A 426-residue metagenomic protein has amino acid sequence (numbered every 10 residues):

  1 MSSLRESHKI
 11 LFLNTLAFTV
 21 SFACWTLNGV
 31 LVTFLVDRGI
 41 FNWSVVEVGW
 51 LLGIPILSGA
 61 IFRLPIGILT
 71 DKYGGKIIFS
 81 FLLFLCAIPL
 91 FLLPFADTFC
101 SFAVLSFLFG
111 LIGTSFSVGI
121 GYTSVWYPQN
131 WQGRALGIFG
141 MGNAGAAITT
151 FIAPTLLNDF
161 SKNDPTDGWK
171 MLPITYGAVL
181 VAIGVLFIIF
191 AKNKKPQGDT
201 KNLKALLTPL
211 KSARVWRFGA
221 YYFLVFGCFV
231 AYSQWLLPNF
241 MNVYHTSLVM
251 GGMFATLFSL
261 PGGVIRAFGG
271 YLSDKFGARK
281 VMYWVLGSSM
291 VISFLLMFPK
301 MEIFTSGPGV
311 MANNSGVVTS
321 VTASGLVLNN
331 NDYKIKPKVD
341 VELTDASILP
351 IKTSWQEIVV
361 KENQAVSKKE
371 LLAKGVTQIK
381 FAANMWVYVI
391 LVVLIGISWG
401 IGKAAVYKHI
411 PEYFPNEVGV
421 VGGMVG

Functional and structural regions predicted by a protein language model:
K9-D37, F41, T150, Y232-L237: Extracytoplasmic
N28-V32, A213-G263, M297-K300, K403: Extracytoplasmic gate region of multi-pass secondary transporters
W50-G67, T256-G269: Central cavity-lining transmembrane alpha-helices of secondary-active solute carriers, predominantly the Major
I61-F99: Conserved MFS/SLC helix-loop-helix module at the cytosolic interface between two early adjacent transmembrane helices
F84-D97, S288-F304, Q378-F381: C-terminal ends and interior cores of transmembrane alpha-helices in multi-pass membrane transporters/permeases
L105-G142: Cytoplasmic helix-loop-helix junction between adjacent transmembrane helices in 12-TM secondary transporters
G133-T155, G423-G426: Glycine-rich segments within core transmembrane alpha-helices of 12-TM secondary carriers
G177-Q197: C-terminal membrane-cytosol helix-exit motif in multi-pass small-molecule transporters
